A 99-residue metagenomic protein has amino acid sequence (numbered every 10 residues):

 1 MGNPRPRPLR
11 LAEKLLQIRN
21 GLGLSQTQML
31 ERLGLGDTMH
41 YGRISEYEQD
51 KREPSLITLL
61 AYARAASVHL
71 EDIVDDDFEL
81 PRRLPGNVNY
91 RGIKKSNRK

Functional and structural regions predicted by a protein language model:
M1-L22: A short, Lys/Arg-rich alpha-helix, primarily the initiator
G2-R5, R64, V74-K99: Short, charged recognition helix plus adjacent turn of helix-turn-helix-like nucleic-acid-binding domains
R10-E13, G23-L24, M39, P54-I57: Residue-level signal for the short linker/turn that defines the boundary of a DNA-recognition helix
K14, R43-E46, D72: Residue-level recognition of specific faces of alpha-helices
T27, T38, G42, E71: Key DNA-contact positions within bacterial/archaeal DNA-binding proteins
M29-L33: Short alpha-helical "recognition helix" segments of helix-turn-helix
G34-E53: Recognition helix of helix-turn-helix/homeodomain-like DNA-binding domains that insert into the DNA major groove
K51, S55-D72: DNA major-groove recognition helix of helix-turn-helix/homeodomain DNA-binding modules
